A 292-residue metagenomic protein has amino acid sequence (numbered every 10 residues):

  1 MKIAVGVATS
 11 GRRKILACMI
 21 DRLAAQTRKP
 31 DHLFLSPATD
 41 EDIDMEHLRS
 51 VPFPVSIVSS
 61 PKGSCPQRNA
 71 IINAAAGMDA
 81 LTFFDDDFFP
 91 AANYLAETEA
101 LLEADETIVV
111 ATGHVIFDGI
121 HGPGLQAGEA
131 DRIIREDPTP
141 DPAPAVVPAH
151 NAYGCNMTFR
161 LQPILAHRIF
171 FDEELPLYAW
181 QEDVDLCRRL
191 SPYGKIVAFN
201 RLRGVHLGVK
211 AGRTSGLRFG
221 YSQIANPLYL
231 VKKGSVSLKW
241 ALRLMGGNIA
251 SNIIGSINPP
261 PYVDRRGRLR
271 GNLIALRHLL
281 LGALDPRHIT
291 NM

Functional and structural regions predicted by a protein language model:
V7, G11-A25: Short, well-formed alpha-helical segments that are part of the catalytic scaffolds of diverse glycosyltransferases
I20-S59: Acidic donor-binding segment of Leloir-type glycosyltransferases
C65-A80: Active-site nucleotide-sugar/metal-binding loop of Leloir-type enzymes
N93-Q126: Conserved donor NDP-sugar-binding/catalytic core segment of glycosyltransferases
A130-H150: Short, flexible, basic/aromatic active-site loop/helix in glycosyltransferases
A152-F159, P163-R168, E173-L202: A short, conserved alpha-helix in the catalytic core of glycosyltransferases
Y178, K195-L217, P227-L230: Active-site donor/metal-binding and catalytic loop motifs of nucleotide-sugar-dependent glycosylation enzymes
L217-N226, V236-M292: Non-catalytic, C-terminal membrane-associated alpha-helical segments of glycosyltransferases
